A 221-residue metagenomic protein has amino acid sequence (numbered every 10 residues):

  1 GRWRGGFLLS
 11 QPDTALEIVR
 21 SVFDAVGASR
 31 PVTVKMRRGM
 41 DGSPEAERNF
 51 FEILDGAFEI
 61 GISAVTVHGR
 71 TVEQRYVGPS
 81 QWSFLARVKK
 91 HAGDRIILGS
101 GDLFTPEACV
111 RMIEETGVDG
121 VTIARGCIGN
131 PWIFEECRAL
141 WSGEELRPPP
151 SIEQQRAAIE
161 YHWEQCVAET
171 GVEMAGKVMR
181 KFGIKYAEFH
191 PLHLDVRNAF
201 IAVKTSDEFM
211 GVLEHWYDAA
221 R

Functional and structural regions predicted by a protein language model:
G1-R221: Flavin-dependent oxidoreductase catalytic cores
